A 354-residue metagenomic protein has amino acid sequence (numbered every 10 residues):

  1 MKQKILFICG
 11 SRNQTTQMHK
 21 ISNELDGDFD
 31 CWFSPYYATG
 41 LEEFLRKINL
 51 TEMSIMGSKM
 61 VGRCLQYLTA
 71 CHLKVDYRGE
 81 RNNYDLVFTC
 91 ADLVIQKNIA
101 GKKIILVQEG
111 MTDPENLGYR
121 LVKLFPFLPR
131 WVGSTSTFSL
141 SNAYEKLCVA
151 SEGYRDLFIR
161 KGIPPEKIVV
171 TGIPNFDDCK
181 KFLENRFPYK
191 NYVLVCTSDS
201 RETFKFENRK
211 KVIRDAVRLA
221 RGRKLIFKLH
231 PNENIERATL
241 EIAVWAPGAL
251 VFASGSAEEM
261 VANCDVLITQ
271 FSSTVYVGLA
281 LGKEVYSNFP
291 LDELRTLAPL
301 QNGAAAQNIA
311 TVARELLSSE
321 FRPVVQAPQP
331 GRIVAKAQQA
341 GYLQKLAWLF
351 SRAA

Functional and structural regions predicted by a protein language model:
M1-I5, G101, F187-V193: A short, charged/proline- and glycine-enriched loop that marks the coil->beta-strand transition at the N-terminal
L6-C179, V275: Active-site and donor-binding regions of nucleotide-sugar-utilizing enzymes
F7, W32-S34, D85-T89, L147-V149 (+4 more regions): Short, hydrophobic beta-strand segments that form beta-sheet elements in well-ordered domains
Q14-M18, N23-E24, P174-E241: Conserved catalytic-core segment of nucleotide-activated headgroup transferases in glycan assembly
L41-L45, P114-V122, D178-L183, M260-N263 (+2 more regions): Short, charged, surface-exposed secondary-structure boundary motifs
K103-I105, A253-A298: A donor-sugar binding/catalytic signature common to diverse glycosyltransferases and related nucleotide-sugar
Y144, T296-A354: Leloir-type glycosyltransferase catalytic cores
T239-A253: Nucleotide-activated donor-binding/catalytic signature segment of Leloir-type glycosyltransferases, i.e., the conserved
